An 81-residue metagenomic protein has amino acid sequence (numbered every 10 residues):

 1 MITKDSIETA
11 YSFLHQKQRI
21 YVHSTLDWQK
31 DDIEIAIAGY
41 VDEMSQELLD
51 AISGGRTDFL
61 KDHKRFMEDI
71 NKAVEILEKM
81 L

Functional and structural regions predicted by a protein language model:
I2-D32: N-terminal acidic leader/helix
I7, L14, D42-S45, I52 (+2 more regions): Generic L/I/V-rich hydrophobic alpha-helical segments across diverse proteins
A10-S12, V22-H23, L49, T57 (+1 more regions): Helix-centric, low-specificity signal for extended rod-like, repetitive segments
L26-K64: Acidic, low-complexity, intrinsically disordered interaction modules
G54-L81: Charged low-complexity stretches with an acidic bias
